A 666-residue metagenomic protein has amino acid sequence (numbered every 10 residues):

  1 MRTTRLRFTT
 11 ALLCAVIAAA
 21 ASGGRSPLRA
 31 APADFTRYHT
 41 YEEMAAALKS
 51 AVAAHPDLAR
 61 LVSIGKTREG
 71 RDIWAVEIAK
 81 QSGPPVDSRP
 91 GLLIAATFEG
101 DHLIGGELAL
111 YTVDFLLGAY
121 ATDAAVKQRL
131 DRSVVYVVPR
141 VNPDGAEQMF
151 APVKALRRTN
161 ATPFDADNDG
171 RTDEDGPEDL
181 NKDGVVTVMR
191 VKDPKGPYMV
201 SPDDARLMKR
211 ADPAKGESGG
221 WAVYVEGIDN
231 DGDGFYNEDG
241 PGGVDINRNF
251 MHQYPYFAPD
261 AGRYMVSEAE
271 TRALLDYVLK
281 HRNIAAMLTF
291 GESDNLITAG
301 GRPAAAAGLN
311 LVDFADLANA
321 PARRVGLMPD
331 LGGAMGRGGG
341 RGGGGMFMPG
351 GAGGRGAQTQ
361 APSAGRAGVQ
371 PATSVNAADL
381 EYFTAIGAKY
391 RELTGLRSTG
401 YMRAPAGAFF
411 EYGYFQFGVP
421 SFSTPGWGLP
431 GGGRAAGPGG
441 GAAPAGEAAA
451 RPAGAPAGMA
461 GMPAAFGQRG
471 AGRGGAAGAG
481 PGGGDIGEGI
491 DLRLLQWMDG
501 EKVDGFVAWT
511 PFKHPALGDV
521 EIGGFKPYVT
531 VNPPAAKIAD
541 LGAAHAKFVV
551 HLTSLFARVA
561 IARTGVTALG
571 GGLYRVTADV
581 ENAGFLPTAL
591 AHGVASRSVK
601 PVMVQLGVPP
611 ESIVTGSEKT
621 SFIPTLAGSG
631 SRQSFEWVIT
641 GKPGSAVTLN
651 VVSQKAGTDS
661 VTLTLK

Functional and structural regions predicted by a protein language model:
T9-A20: Bacterial N-terminal signal peptides
R60, D72-I73, Y136-V138, D144 (+9 more regions): Metallocarboxypeptidase
I104-A151: Short helix-loop-beta-strand segments that form the rim/entrance of peptidase-like active sites
D165-D169, D179, D183, D229-D233: Acidic carboxylate motifs that coordinate Ca2+ or other divalent cations, activating on Asp/Glu
V580-V594: Short amphipathic, basic-aromatic surface patches that mediate peripheral association with negatively charged
F635-P643: Short, hydrophobic beta-strand segments
G644-Q654: Short, aromatic- and glycine-rich surface loops/edge beta-strands on solvent-exposed regions
G657-K666: Edge beta-strands of extracellular beta-sandwich domains
